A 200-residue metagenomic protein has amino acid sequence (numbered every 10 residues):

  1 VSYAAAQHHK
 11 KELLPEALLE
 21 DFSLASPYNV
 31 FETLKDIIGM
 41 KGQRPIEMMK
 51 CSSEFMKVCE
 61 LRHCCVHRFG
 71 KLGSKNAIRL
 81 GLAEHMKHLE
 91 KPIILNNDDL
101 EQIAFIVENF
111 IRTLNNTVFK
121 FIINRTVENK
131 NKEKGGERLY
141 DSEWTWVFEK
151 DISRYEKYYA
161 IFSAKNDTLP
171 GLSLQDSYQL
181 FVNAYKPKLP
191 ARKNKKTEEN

Functional and structural regions predicted by a protein language model:
V1-L61: Helix-loop junctions and short alpha-helical segments
H8-H9, H63, H67, H85-H88: Histidine (H) residue identity feature
C51-G81: Histidine-centered, metal-coordinating catalytic motifs and their short helical/loop contexts
K71, K75-N200: Polyanionic, low-complexity intrinsically disordered segments
